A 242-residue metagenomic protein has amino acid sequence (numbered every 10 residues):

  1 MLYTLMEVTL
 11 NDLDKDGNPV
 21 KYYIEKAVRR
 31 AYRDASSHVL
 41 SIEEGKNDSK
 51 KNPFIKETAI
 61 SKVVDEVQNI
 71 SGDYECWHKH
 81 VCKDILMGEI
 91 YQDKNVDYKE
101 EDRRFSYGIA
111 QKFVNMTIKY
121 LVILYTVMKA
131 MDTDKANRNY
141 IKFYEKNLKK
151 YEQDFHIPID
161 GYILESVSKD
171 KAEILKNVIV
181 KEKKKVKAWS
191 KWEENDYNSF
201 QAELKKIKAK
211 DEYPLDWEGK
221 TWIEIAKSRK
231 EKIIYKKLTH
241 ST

Functional and structural regions predicted by a protein language model:
M1-R104, D134-N137, I141: Phosphate/adenylate-binding glycine loop and adjacent helical scaffold
M1-R30, D102-E145, K149-T242: C-terminal accessory module of base-excision DNA glycosylases/AP lyases that mediates lesion recognition and DNA
